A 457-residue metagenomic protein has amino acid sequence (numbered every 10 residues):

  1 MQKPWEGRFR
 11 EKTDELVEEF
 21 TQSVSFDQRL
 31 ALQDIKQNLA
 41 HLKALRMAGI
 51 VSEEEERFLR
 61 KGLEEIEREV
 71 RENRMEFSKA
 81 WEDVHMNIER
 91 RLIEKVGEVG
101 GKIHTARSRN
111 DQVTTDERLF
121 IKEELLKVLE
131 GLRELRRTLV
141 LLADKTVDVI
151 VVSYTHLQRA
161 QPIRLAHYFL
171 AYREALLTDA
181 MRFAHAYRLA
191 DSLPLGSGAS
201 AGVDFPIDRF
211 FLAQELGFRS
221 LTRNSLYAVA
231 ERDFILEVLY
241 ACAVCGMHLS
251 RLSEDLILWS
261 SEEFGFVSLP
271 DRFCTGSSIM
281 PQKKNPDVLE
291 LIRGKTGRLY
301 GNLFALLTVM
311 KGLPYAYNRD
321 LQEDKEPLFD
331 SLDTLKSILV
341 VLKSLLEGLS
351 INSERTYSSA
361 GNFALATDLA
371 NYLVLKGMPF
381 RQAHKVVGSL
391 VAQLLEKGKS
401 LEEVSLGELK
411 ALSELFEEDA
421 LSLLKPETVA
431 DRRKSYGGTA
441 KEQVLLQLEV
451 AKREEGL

Functional and structural regions predicted by a protein language model:
M1-G202, I207-A213, T275-G276, L291 (+1 more regions): A helix-coil-helix interface module used to build multimeric assemblies and to scaffold catalytic/cofactor sites
M1-Q37, E98-V99, G265, M280-L457: Glycine-rich cofactor/substrate-binding loops
N38, H85, E89, I235-V238 (+2 more regions): Short runs of predominantly hydrophobic/aromatic residues within well-ordered alpha helices that form helix-helix
H41, L45, G62-E69, R91 (+17 more regions): Generic, well-ordered alpha-helical scaffold segments in large soluble proteins
K43-V51, F120, H167, L236-V244 (+1 more regions): Short, well-ordered beta-strand elements within core beta-sheets of diverse protein domains
I50-V51, F218, M378, K399: Helix N-cap/coil-helix junction residues
R118-L125, L129-E130, V152, Q158-G312 (+3 more regions): Charged, flexible cofactor/metal-binding loops and thiol motifs
V140, D144-V147, R188-D191, I257 (+4 more regions): Alpha-helical coiled-coil oligomerization motifs
